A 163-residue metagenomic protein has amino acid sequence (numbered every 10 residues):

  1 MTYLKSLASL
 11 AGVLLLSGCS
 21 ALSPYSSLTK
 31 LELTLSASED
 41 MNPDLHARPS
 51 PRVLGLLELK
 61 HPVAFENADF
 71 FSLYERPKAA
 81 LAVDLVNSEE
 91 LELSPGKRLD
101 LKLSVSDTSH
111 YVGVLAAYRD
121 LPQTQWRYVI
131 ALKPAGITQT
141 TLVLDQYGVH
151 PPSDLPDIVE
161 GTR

Functional and structural regions predicted by a protein language model:
M1-A8: Bacterial N-terminal signal peptides that target proteins for export
L15-G18: C-terminal motif of bacterial Sec signal peptides marking the signal peptidase cleavage site
S20-S23: Bacterial signal peptide processing site
L35-L45: Short amphipathic, basic-aromatic surface patches that mediate peripheral association with negatively charged
H46-G55: Short coil-to-beta strand junction motifs in C2/discoidin
A68-V105: Tryptophan-paired
S109-R119: A short, solvent-exposed beta-strand micro-motif common in secreted/extracellular proteins
R127-R163: Glycine-rich, aromatic-bearing surface loops/beta-hairpins
